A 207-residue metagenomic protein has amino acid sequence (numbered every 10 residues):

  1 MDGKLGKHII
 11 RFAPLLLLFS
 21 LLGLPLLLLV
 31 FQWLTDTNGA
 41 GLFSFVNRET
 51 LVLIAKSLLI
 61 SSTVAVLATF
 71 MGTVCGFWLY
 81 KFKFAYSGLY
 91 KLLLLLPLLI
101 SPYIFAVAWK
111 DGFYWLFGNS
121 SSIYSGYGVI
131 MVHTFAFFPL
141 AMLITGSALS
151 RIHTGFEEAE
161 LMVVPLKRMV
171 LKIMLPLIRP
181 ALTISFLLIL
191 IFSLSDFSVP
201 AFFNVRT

Functional and structural regions predicted by a protein language model:
M1, N38-V46, L171: A short amphipathic helical element positioned immediately N-terminal to and/or at the very start of a transmembrane
L5-T37, R48-S150, L177-S198, F202: Membrane-water interface segments at the C-terminal ends of transmembrane alpha-helices in multi-pass inner-membrane
L34-N38, V163-L166: General structural signal for secondary-structure boundaries
F43, H133, E158: Surface-exposed charge patches
F82, I152-I178: Short helix-to-coil transition segments within interhelical loops that connect adjacent transmembrane helices
